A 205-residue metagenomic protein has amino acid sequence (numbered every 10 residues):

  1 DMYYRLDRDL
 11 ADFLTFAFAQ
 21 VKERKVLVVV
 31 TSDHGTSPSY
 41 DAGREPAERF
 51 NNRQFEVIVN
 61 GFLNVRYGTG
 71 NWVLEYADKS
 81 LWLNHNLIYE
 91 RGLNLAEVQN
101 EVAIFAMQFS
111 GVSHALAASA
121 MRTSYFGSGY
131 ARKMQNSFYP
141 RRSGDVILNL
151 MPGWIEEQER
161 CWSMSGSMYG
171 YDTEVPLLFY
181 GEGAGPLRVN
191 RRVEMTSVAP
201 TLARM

Functional and structural regions predicted by a protein language model:
D1: Short acidic, glycine-rich surface-loop motifs adjacent to enzyme active sites
Y4, R8-W154: Secreted, luminal/periplasmic, and some membrane-associated catalytic domains that remodel anionic oxygen-ester
V26-V28, A42-R44, R160-S163, N190-R192: Composition- and surface-driven signal marking solvent-exposed, interaction-prone regions in large proteins
A47-F50, E101-V102, S165-G170, M195-A199: Short, low-complexity, polar/charged sequence segments that are solvent-exposed and flexible
L74-E75, E156-Q158, G185-R192: Short, well-ordered strand-loop elements centered on a beta-strand within folded domains, enriched for acidic residues
R142, N149-G185: C-terminal, low-complexity/hydrophilic appendages and adjacent surface loops of extracellular/periplasmic anionic
E174-M205: C-terminal accessory region downstream of the catalytic core in glycan-modifying enzymes
